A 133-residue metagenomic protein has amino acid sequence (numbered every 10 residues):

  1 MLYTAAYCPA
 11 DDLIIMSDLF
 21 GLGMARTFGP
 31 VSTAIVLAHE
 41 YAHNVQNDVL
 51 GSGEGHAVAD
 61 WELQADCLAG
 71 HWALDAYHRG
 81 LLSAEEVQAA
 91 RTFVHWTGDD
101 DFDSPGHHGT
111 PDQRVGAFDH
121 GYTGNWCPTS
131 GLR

Functional and structural regions predicted by a protein language model:
M1-L13, D18-G21, H78-R133: C-terminal capping/extension segments of zinc metalloprotease domains
M16, I35-D48, A65-D66, G70: Active-site recognition of the HExxH zinc-binding catalytic motif
D18-I35, G53-A59: Short pre-active-site segment immediately N-terminal to the catalytic Zn-binding motif
F28-Y41, N47, S104-V115, R133: A short, terminal or domain-edge coil/loop segment
Y41-A57, W72-H78: Catalytic Zn2+-binding segment of zinc metalloproteases
E54-E62, P105-G109: A glycine-rich, coil/turn loop motif that links secondary-structure elements
A59-C67, Q88: An alpha-helix initiation/capping motif
